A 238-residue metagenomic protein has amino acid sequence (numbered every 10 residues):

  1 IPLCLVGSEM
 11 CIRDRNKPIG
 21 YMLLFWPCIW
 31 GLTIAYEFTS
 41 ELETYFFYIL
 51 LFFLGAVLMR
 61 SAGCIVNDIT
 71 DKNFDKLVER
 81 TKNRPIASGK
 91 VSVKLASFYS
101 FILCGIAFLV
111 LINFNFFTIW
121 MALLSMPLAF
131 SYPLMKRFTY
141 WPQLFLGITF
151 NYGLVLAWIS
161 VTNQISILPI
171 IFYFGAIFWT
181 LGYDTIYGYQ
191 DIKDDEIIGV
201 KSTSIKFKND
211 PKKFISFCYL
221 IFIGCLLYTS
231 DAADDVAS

Functional and structural regions predicted by a protein language model:
I1-G7, I12, Y228-A237: Single conserved hydrophobic/aromatic residue that forms the stacking wall/gate of nucleotide- or nucleobase-binding
D14, W30, T81-I171: Intramembrane alpha-helical segments
N16-L32: The first (N-terminal) embedded transmembrane alpha-helix
P18, V66, T70-F74, D194: Proline-centered turn/helix-capping motifs that create local helix->coil transitions or kinks
T33-E43: Short, hydrophobic transmembrane alpha-helix segments
E41-T70, C104-A107, I119-A129, I165-I186: Membrane-embedded alpha-helical segments that form the functional core of polytopic membrane enzymes, especially those
L51, A56, K72-A122, F178 (+1 more regions): Multi-pass membrane catalytic core of lipid/isoprenoid biosynthesis enzymes
